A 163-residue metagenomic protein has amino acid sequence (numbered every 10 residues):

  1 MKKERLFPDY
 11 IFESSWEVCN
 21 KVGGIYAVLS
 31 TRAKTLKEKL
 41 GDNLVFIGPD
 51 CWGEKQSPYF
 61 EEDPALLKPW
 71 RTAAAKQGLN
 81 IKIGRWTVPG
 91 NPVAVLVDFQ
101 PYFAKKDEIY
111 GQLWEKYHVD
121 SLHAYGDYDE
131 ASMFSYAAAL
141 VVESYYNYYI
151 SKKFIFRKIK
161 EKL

Functional and structural regions predicted by a protein language model:
M1-L163: Catalytic cores of nucleotide-sugar-dependent glycosyltransferases that transfer UDP/GDP/TDP-activated
